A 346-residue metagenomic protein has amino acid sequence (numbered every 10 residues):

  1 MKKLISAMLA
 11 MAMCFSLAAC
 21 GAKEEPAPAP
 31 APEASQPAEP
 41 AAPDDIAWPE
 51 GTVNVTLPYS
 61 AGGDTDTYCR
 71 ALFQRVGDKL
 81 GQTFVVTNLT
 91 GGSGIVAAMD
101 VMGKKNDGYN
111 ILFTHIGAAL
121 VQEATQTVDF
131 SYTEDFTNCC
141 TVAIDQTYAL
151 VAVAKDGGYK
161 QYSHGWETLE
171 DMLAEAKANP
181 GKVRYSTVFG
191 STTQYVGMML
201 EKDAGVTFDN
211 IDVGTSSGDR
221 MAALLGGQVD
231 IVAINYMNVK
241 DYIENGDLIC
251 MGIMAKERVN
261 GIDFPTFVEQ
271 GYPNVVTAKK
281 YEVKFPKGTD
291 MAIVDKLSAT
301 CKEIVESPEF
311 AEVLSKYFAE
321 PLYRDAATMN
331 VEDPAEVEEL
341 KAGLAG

Functional and structural regions predicted by a protein language model:
M1-T52, G346: Short, low-complexity disordered leader/linker segments with a strong preference for bacterial N-terminal type II
A34-T137, K182, F189, V206-I231 (+1 more regions): N-terminal (or domain-start) structured segment
E50-T52, K202-F208, M291-G346: An extracytoplasmic/periplasmic, membrane-proximal ligand-sensing/linker region
V76, G103-G108, A124-D219, F267 (+1 more regions): Hinge/capping helix and adjacent helix->loop/strand transition within the periplasmic-binding protein
I95-N106, A174-K177, M198-D203, G218-V232 (+2 more regions): Short helices/loops that flank or line small-molecule/ion binding pockets
G117-D129, Q194-D203, G226, D230-P265: A ligand-binding cleft/hinge motif common to bilobed small-molecule-binding domains
V239-S307, V331, A335-E338: C-terminal lobe and pocket-closing loops of periplasmic/extracytoplasmic Venus-flytrap solute-binding proteins
